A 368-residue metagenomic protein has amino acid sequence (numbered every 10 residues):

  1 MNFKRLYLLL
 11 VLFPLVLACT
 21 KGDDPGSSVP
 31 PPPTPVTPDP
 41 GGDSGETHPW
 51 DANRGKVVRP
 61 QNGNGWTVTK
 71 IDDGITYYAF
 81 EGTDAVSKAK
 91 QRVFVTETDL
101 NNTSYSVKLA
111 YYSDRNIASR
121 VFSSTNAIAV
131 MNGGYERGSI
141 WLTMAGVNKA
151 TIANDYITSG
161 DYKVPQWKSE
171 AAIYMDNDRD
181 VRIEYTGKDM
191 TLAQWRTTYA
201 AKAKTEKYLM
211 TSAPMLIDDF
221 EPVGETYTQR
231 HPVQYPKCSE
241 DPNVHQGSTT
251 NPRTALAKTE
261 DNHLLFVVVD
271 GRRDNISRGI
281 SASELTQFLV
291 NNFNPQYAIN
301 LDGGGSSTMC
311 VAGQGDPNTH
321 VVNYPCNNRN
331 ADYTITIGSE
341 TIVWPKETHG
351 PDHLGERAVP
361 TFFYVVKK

Functional and structural regions predicted by a protein language model:
M1-L8: Bacterial N-terminal signal peptides that target proteins for export
L15-A18: C-terminal motif of bacterial Sec signal peptides marking the signal peptidase cleavage site
G22-T186: Zymogen propeptides
D99-N101, Y174-D180, D218-F220, K258-H263 (+2 more regions): Short acidic-glycine loop/turn motifs at beta-strand connectors
N126-I128, N132, Q296-I299, S307: Alpha/propeptide regions of enzymes that mature by internal proteolysis
S139-H245: Active-site-adjacent helix-turn-beta-strand microarchitecture at beta-sheet edges that either contains or buttresses
I140-P165, P232-F293, Y297, S306-K368: Conserved, well-ordered active-site substructure
